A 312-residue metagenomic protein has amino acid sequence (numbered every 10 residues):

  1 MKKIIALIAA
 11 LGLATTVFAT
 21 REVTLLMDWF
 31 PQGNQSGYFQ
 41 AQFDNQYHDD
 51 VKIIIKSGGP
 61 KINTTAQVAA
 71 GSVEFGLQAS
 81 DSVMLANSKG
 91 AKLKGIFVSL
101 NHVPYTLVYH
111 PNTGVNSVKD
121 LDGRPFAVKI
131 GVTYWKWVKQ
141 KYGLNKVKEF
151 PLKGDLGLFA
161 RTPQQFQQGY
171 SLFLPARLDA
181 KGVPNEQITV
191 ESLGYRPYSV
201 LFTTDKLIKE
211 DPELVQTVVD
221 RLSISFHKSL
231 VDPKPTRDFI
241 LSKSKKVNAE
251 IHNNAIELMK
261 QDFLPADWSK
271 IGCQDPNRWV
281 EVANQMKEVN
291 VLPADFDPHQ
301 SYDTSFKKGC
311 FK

Functional and structural regions predicted by a protein language model:
M1-I4: Positively charged n-region of N-terminal signal peptides that target proteins for export
A14-V17: N-terminal signal peptide c-region/cleavage motif recognized by signal peptidases
R21-P151, L158-G169: Short, glycine-/small- and polar/acidic-enriched structural segments that line small-molecule recognition paths
A41-Q42, Y105-V115, Y198-L214, D267: A bilobed periplasmic-binding-protein/Venus flytrap-type ligand-binding module shared by bacterial periplasmic
D50-I53, V183, K245, I271: N-terminal secretory/targeting leader peptides
D81-S82, L152-N248: Pocket-lining segment of extracytoplasmic ligand-binding domains
D211-V291: Secondary-structure end/capping motifs
W279-K312: Conserved C-terminal helix/tail region of periplasmic/extracytoplasmic solute-binding proteins
